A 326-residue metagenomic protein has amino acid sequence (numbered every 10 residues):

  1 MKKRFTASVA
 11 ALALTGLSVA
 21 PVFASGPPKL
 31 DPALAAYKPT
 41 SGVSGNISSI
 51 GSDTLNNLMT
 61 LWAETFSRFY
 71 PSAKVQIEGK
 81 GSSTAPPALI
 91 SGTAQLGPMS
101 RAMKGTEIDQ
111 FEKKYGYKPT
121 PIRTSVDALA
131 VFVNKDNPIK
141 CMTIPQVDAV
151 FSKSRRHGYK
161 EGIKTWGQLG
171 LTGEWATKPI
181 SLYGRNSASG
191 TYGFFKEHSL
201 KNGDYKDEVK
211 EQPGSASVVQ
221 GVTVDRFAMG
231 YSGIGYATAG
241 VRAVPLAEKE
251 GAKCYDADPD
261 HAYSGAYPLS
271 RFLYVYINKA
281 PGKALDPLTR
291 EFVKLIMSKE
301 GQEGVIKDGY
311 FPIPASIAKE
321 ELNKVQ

Functional and structural regions predicted by a protein language model:
M1-A10: Bacterial N-terminal signal peptides that target proteins for export
T15-F23: C-terminal segment of classical bacterial N-terminal signal peptides
A24-Q326: Flexible loop/hinge segments at secondary-structure junctions
